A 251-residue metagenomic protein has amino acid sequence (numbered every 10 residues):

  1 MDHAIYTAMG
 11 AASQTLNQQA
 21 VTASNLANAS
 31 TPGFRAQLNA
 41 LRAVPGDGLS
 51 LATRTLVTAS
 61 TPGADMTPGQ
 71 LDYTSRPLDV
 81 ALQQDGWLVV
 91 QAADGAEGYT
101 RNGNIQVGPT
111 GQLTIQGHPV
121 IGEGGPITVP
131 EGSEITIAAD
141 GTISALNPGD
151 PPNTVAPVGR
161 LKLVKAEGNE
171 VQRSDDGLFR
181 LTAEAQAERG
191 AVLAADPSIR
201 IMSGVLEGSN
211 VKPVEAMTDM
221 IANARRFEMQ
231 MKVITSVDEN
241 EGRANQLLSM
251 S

Functional and structural regions predicted by a protein language model:
M1-S251: Amphipathic alpha-helical polymerization modules
